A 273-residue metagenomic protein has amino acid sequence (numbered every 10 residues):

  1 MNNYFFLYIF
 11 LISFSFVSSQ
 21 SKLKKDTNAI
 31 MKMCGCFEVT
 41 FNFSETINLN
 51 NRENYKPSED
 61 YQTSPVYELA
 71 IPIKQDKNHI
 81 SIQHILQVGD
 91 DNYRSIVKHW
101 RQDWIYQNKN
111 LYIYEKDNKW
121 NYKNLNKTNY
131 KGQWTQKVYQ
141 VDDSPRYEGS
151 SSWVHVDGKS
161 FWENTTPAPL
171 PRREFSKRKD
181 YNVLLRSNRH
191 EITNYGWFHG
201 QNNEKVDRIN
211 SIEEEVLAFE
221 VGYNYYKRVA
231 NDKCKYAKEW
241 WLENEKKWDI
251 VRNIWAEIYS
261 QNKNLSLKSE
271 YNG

Functional and structural regions predicted by a protein language model:
M1-F6: Positively charged n-region of N-terminal signal peptides that target proteins for export
F10-S19: Hydrophobic h-region of N-terminal signal peptides that target proteins for export in Gram-negative bacteria
S21-C36: N-terminal helix-cap/turn-to-beta initiation motif at the start of protein domains
K22-D26, N42-K77: Short, solvent-exposed loop/hinge segments that bridge or flank secondary-structure elements
P57-K74, Q83, H99-D103, L185-I192 (+1 more regions): Hydrophobic/aromatic beta-strand elements that line small-molecule binding cavities or substrate pockets in beta-rich
K74-K77, S81-H155: Low-complexity, serine/threonine/proline-enriched polar segments
K127-L185, K205-D207: Short helix-loop boundary/capping segments
N182-R189, N194-G273: Acidic, serine/threonine-rich low-complexity disordered tracts
